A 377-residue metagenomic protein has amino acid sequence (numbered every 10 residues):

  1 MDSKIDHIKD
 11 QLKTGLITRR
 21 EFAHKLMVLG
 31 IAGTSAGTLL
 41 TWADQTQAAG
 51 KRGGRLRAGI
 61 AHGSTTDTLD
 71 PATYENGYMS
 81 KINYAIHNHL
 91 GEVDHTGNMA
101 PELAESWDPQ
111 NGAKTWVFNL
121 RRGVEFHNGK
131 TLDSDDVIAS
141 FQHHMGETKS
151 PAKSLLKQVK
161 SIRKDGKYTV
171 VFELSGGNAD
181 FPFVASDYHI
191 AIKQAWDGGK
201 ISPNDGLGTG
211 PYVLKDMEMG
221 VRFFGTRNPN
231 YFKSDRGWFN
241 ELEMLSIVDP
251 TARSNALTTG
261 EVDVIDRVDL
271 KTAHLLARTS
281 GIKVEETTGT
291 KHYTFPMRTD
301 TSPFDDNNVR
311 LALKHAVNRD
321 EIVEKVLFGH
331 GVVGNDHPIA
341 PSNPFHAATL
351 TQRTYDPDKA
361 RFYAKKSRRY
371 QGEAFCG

Functional and structural regions predicted by a protein language model:
M1-E21, G30, D44: N-terminal secretory signal peptides
A58, H62, M219, N343 (+1 more regions): Ligand/substrate-recognition segments at binding pockets and active sites
G59-N111, Q142, L207-T209: N-terminal lobe/hinge region of extracytoplasmic solute-binding protein
D94-N98, A185-E243, D249-T251, H346 (+2 more regions): Gly/Pro-rich hinge or "lid" segments in bacterial periplasmic/extracellular proteins
N119, K153-A195: Surface-exposed binding/hinge segments that line and control ligand-binding clefts or catalytic entry sites
R121, N230-L275, P303, L311: Ligand-site clamp/hinge motif
L275, D300, F304-N343: Periplasmic-binding protein-like
V333-S367: Structural transition elements
